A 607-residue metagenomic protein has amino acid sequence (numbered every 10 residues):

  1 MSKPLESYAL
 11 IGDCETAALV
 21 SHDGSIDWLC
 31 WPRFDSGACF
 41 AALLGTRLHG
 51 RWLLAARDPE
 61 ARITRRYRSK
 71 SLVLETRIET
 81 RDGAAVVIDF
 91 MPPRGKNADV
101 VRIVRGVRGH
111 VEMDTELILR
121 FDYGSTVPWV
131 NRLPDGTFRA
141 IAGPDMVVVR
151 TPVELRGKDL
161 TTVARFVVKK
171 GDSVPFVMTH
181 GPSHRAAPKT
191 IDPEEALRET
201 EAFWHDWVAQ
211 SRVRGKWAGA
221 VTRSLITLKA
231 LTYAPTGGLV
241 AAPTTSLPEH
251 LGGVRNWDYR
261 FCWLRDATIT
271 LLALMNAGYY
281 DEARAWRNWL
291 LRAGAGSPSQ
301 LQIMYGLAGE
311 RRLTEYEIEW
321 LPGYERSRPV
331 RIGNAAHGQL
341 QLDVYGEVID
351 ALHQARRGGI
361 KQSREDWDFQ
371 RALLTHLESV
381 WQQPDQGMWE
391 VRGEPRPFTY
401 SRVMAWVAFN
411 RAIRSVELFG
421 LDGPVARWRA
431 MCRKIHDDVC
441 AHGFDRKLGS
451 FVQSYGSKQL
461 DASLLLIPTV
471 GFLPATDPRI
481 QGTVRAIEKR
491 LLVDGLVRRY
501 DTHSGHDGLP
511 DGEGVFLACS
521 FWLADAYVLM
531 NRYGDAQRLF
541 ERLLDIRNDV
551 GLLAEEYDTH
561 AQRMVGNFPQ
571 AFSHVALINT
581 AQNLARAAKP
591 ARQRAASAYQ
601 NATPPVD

Functional and structural regions predicted by a protein language model:
M1-D607: Acidic, mature catalytic/reactive cores of soluble proteins
